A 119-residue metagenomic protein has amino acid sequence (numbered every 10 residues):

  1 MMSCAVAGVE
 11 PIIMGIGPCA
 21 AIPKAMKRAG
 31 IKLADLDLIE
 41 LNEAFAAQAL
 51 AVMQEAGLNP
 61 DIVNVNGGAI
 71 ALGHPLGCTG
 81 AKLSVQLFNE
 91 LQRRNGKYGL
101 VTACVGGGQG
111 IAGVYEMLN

Functional and structural regions predicted by a protein language model:
M2-N119: Claisen-condensing/thiolase-fold acyl-transfer catalytic domains that form or cleave C-C bonds in fatty acid
